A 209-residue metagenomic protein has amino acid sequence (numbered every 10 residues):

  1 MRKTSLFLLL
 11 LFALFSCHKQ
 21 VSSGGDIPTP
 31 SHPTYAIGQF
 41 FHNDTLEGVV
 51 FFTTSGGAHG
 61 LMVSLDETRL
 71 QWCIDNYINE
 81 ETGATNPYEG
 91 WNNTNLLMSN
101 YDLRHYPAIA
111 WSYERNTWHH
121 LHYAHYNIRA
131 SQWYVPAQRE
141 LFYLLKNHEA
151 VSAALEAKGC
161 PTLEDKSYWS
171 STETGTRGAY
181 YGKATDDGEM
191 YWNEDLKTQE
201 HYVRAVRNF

Functional and structural regions predicted by a protein language model:
M1-D26: Bacterial Sec-dependent N-terminal signal peptides
S5-L9, S16, W111, T117 (+1 more regions): An exposure/low-complexity boundary signal
C17-R129, L196-F209: Short, compositionally biased
G25, T29-H32, Q138-F209: C-terminal, surface-exposed recognition/capping segments
A58-H59, R129-W133, R139, D165: Loop/turn elements at helix/coil->beta-strand transitions in domains of secreted/extracellular proteins
S64-D66, S131-Q132, Q138, Y143: Extracellular/lumenal glycan-associated surfaces
L121-P136, L155-A157: Surface-exposed patches in mature extracellular/periplasmic domains of secreted proteins
